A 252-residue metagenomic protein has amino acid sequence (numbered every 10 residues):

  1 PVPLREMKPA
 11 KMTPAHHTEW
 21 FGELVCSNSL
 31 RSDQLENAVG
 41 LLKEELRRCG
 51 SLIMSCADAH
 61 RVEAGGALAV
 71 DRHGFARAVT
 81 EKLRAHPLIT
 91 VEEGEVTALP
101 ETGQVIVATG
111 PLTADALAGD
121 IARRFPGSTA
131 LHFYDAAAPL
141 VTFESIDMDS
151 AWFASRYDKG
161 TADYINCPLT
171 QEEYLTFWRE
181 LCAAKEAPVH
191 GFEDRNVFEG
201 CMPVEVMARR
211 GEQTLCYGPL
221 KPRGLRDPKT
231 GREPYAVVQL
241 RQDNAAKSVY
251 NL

Functional and structural regions predicted by a protein language model:
V2-C56: N-terminal FAD cofactor-binding segment of flavoenzymes
E6-P9, H60, T97-A98: Conserved beta-strand edge residues that scaffold enzyme active sites
P14-T18, G66-L68, T102-V105: Short secondary-structure transition/capping segments
L24-R31, A57-A67, T161, S248-N251: Glycine-/proline-rich flexible loop or hinge segments
L30-D33, G66-G74, A108-L112: Short coil/turn segments at secondary-structure boundaries
L41-E45, C49-T90: N-terminal Rossmann-like dinucleotide/flavin-binding domain of flavoprotein oxidoreductases that bind FAD/FMN
H73, K82-L252: Predominantly flavin-linked oxidoreductase catalytic cores and closely associated redox partners
